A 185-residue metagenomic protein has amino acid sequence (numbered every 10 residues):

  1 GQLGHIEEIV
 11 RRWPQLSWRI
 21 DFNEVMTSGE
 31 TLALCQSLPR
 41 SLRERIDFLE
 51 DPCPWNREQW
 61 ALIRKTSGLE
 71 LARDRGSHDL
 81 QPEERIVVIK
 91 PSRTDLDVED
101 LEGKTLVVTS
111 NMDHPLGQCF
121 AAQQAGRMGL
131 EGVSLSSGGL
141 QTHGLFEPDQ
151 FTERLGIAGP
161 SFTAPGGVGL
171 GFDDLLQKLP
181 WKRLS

Functional and structural regions predicted by a protein language model:
G1-C119, Q123-A125, P148-Q150: Catalytic core of soluble alpha/beta enzymes
S28, M112-S185: Flexible C-terminal active-site loop/helix
